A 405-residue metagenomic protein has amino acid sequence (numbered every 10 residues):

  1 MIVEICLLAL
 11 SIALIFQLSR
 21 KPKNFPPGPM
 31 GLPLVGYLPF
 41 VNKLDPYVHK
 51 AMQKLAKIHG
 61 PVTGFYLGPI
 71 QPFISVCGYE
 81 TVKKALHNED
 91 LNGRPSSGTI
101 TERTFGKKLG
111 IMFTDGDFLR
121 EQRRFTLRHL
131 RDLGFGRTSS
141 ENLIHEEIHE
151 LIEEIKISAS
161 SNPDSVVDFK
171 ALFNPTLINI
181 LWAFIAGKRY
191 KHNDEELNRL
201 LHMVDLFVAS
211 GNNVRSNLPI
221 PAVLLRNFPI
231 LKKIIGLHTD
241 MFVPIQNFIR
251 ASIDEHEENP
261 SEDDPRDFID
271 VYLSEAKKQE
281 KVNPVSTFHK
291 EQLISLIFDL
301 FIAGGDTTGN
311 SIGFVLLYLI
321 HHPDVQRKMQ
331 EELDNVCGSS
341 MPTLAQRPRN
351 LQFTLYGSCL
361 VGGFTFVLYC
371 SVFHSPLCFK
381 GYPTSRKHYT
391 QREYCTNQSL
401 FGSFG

Functional and structural regions predicted by a protein language model:
I2-K107, D117-E121, H145-E150, D240-P244 (+2 more regions): N-terminal membrane-proximal hinge/A-helix region immediately C-terminal to the signal-anchor transmembrane segment
N24-P27, V41-L44, D117, D132-S140 (+3 more regions): Conserved, non-catalytic sequence blocks in retroelement Pol enzymes and Pol-derived host proteins
P27-L34, I144-H145, P163, N198-V208 (+4 more regions): Cytochrome P450 I-helix active-site segment
P33, L55, F65, G78 (+13 more regions): Structural signal for hydrophobic/aromatic residues that build the beta-strand cores of folded beta-sheet domains
P33-P39, T63-L67, P72-C77, G110-M112 (+4 more regions): Conserved, well-structured core segments
P39-G60, P244-N247, A251, S340-R386 (+1 more regions): Conserved cytochrome P450 K-helix E-x-x-R motif and the immediately C-terminal K′/meander segment
K84-N88, K191, G402-G405: Cytochrome P450 core scaffold surrounding the K-helix E-X-X-R motif and the conserved "meander" helix-loop region
R94-R103, F118, R137-I312, K328: Cytochrome P450 heme-thiolate monooxygenase catalytic core
